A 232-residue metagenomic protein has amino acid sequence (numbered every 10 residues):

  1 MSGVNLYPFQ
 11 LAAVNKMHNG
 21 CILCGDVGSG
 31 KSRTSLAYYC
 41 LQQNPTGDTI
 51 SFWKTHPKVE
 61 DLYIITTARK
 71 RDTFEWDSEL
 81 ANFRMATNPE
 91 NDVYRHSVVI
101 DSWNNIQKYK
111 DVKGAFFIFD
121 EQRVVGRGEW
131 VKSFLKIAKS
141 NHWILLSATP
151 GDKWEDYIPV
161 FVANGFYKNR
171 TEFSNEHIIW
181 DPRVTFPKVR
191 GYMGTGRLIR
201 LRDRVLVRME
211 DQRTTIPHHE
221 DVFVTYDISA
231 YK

Functional and structural regions predicted by a protein language model:
M1-C24: Conserved pre-motif I regulatory segment
N19-Y38, S147: Walker A/P-loop
V27, D120-R123, A148-T149: Conserved Walker B
S32-Y39, G47-A81, G151-D156: Conserved Walker A/P-loop ATP-binding site and its immediately adjacent core in helicase/helicase-like ATPase domains
E60-D61, F116, S133-T215: Conserved P-loop NTPase motor "coupling/switch" region that bridges the ATPase
T67, E79-D111: Inter-Walker segment of RecA-like/P-loop motor cores
S97-I137: Conserved RecA-like ASCE ATPase "motif II neighborhood" in helicase/translocase motors
Q212-K232: Conserved helicase/translocase motor-coupling segment
